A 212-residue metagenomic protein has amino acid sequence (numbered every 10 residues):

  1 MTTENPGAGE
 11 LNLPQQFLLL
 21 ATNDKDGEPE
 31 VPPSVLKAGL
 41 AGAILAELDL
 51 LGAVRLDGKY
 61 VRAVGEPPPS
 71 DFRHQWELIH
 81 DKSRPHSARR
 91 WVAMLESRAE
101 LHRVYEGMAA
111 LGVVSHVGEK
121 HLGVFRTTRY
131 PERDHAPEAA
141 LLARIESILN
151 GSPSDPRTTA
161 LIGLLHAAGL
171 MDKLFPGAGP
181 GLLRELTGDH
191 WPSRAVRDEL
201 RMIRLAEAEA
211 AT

Functional and structural regions predicted by a protein language model:
M1-E96, L205-T212: Short, amphipathic alpha-helical interface elements at domain boundaries that mediate macromolecular binding
D24-G27, S115, S152, M171: Short secondary-structure junctions and interdomain/linker hinges
L45-L48, M108, L161-H166: Short, structured motif recognition centered on aromatic/hydrophobic residues
V54, V113-V114: Short hydrophobic beta-strand motif reused across regulatory alpha/beta modules
G58-V61, E119-G123: Short, Lys/Arg-rich nucleic-acid/phosphate-binding segment
E66-R103, G123-L161: Short, amphipathic alpha-helical interaction segments positioned at domain boundaries
E100-R103, G107-V113: Amphipathic, coiled-coil-like alpha-helical scaffolding segments used for oligomerization/assembly
R129-T212: Glycine-rich, aromatic-bearing surface loops/beta-hairpins
